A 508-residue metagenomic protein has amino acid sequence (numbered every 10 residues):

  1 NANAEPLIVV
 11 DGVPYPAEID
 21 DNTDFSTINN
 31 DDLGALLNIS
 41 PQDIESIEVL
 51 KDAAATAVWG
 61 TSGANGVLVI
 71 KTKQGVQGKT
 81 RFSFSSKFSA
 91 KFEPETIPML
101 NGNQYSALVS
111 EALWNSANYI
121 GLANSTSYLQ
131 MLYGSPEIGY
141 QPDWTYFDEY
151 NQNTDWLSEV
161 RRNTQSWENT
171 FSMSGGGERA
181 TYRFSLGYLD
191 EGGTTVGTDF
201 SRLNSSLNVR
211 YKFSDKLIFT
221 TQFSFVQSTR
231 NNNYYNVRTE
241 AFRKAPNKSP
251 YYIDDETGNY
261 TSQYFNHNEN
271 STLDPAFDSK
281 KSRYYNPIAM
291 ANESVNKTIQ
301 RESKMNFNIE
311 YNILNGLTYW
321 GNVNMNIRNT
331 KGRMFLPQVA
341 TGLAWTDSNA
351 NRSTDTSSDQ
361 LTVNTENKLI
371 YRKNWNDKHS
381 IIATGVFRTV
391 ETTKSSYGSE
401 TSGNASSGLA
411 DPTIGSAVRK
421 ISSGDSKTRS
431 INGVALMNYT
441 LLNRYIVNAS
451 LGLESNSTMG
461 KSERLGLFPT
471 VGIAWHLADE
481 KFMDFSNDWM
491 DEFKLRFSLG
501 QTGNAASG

Functional and structural regions predicted by a protein language model:
N1-A17, S46, T56-K73: Extracytoplasmic beta-strand/coil segments of soluble accessory domains associated with Gram-negative outer-membrane
A2-L7, P16-L33, Q74-V196, Y234-V237 (+5 more regions): Residues embedded in well-ordered regular secondary structure
D24-I28, M99-Y105, S201-N204, N236-A245 (+3 more regions): Flexible, surface-exposed loop regions and adjacent strand-edge segments of Gram-negative outer-membrane beta-barrel
T72, F84, F171-G177, S205-Y211 (+6 more regions): Residues on the lipid-exposed face of transmembrane beta-strands in outer-membrane beta-barrel proteins
Q77, G177-E178, K212-S214, N312-L314 (+4 more regions): Outer-membrane beta-barrel channels and translocator barrels
F82-S86, F184, T221, F307 (+4 more regions): Membrane-embedded beta-strand positions of outer-membrane beta-barrel proteins
E93-E95, F147-G187, E191-T198, N204-K281 (+5 more regions): Flexible loop and strand-edge segments within Gram-negative outer membrane beta-barrel domains
R179-Y182, K216-F219, G316-Y319, H379 (+2 more regions): Repeated loop/turn-to-beta-strand initiation elements of outer-membrane beta-barrel proteins
